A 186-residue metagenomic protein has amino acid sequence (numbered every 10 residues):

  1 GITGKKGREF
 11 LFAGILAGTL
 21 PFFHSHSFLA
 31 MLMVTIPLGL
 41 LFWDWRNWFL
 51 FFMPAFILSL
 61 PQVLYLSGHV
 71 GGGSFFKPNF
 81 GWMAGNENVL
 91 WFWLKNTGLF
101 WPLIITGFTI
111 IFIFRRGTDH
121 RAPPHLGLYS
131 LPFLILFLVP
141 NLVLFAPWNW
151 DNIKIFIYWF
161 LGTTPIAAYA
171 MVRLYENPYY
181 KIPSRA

Functional and structural regions predicted by a protein language model:
G1, W82-A170: Alpha-helical transmembrane segments at the extracellular/periplasmic loop-to-helix junctions of multi-pass membrane
I2, T19-H24, P61, L142: Transmembrane helix irregularities
I2-E9, F42-F51, T109-L134, N177-R185: Membrane-interface helix-loop-helix junctions at transmembrane boundaries of multi-pass membrane enzymes, predominantly
F10-H24, I36: Membrane-interface alpha helices of multi-pass inner-membrane proteins
A30-F56: Perimembrane helix-loop-helix junctions
R46, V139, V172-E176: Membrane-water interface at transmembrane helix exits
L50-N79, P102-R116: Membrane-lumen/periplasm interface segments of specific transmembrane helices in polyprenyl phosphate-linked
V70-F75, F145-I155, L174-Y179: Juxtamembrane/interface segments at transmembrane-helix termini
